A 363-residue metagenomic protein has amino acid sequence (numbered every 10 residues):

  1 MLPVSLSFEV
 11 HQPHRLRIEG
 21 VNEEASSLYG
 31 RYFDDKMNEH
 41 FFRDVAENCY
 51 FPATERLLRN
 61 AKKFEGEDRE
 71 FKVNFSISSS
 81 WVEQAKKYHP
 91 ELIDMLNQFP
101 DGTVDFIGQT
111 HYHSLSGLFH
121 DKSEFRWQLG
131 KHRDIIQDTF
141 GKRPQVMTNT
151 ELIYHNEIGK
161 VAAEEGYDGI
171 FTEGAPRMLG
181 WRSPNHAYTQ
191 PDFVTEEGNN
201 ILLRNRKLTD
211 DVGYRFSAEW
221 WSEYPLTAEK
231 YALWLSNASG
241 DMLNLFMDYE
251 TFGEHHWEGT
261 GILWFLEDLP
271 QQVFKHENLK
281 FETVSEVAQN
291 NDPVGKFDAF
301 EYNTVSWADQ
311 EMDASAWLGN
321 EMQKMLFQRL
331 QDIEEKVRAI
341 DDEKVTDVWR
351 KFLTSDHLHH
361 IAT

Functional and structural regions predicted by a protein language model:
M1-N48, Y188-P191, E196-N199, R206 (+2 more regions): Active-site and substrate-binding clefts of carbohydrate-active enzymes
L2-F8, H14-H120, W127, Q145-N149 (+2 more regions): Short, well-structured secondary-structure segments
T54-L58, P90-N97, R126-I136, G159 (+4 more regions): Generic structural signal for well-ordered alpha-helices, preferentially at hydrophobic/aromatic core positions
R56, K87-P100, W181-E196, L226-W234: Alpha-helical scaffolding within the catalytic cores of extracellular/periplasmic polymer-degrading hydrolases
N97-F99, N156-F171, D192-V194, G261-K275: Short, surface-exposed basic-aromatic patches at helix termini and helix-loop junctions that form
L115-S116, A175-W181, L202-Y224: Positively charged, amphipathic and often flexible ligand-engagement surfaces
S123, D138, K142-F193: Gly/Pro-rich turn-and-neighbor structural signature
E124-E151, L233-F246: CE4/NodB-like, metal-dependent polysaccharide N-deacetylase domain that modifies extracellular/periplasmic N-acetylated
